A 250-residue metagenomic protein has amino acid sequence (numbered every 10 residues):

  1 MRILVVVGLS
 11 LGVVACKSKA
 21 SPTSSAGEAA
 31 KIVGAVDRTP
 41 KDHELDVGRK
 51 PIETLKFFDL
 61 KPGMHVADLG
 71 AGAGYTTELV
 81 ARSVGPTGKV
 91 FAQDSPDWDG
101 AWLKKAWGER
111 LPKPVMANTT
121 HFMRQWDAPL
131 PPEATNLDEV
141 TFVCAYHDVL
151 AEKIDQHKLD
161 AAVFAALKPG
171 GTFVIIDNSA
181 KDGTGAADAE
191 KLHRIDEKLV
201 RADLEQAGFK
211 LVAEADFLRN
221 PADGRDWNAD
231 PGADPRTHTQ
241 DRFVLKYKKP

Functional and structural regions predicted by a protein language model:
V13-A15: C-terminal motif of bacterial Sec signal peptides marking the signal peptidase cleavage site
K17-K19: Bacterial signal peptide processing site
G63-G72: Conserved class I S-adenosyl-L-methionine
A81-R82, D155-P169: A short glycine-rich, Lys/Arg-flanked "PGG" loop and its adjoining helix->strand segment in the class I
W102-P131: S-adenosyl-L-methionine
L130-V140: A short acidic, Gly/Pro-enriched loop at the edge of an enzyme's catalytic core that lines a small-molecule cofactor
G170-N178: Conserved beta-strand signature within the Rossmann-like core of class I S-adenosyl-L-methionine
A222-P250: Core SAM-dependent methyltransferase catalytic element
